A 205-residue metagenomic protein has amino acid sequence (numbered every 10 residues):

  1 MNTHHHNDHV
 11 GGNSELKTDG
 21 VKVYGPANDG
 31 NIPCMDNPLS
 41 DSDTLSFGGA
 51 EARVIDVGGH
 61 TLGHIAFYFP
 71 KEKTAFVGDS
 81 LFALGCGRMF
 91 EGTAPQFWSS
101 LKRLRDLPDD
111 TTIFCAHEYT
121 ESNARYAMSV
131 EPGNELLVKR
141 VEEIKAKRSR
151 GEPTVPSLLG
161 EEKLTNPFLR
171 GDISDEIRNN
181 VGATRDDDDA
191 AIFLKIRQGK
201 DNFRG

Functional and structural regions predicted by a protein language model:
M1-D56, K139, E143: Active-site HxH/HxHxD metal-binding segment of metal-dependent hydrolases
N2, N7, G25, D29-N31 (+8 more regions): Residue-level detector of functional hotspots within protein domains
H9, F90-T93, L169: Short, conserved glycine- and acidic-residue-centered signature motifs in active-site or ligand-binding loops
D19-G20, A66, K163, I173: Generic low-complexity, intrinsically disordered sequence content enriched in small uncharged/hydrophobic residues
P26, T61, L158: Residue-level signal for threonine
I32-E131, D189-R197: Catalytic core of the metallo-beta-lactamase
K102-T112, E121-G205: Accessory terminal helices/loops
